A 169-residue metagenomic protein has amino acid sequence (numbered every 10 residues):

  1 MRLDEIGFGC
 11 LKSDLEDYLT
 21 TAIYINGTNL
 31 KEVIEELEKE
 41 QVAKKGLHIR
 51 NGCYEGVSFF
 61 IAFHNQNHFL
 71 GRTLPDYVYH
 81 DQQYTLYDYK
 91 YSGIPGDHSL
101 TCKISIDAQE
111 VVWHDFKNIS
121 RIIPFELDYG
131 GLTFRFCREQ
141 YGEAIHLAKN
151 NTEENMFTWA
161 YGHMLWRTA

Functional and structural regions predicted by a protein language model:
M1-A169: Intrinsically disordered, low-complexity acidic regions enriched in Pro/Ser/Thr
